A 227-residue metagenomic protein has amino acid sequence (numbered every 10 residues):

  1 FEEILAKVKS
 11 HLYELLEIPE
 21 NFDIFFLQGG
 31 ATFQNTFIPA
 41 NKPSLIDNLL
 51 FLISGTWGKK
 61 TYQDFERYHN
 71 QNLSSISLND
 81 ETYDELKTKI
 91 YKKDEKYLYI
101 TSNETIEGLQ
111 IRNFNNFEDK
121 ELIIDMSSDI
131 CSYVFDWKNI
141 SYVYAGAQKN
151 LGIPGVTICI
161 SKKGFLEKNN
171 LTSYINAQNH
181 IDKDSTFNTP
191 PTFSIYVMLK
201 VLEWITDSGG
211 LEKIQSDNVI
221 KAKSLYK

Functional and structural regions predicted by a protein language model:
F1-F37, T56, D64: Conserved N-terminal alpha-helix of the aminotransferase class I/II PLP-enzyme fold
P43-W57: Conserved PLP-anchoring active-site segment centered on the Schiff-base-forming lysine
L50, Y97-T101, I123, Y144 (+1 more regions): Structural motif
I53-H69: Substrate-binding/gating loop at the entrance of the active-site cleft, primarily in PLP-dependent aminotransferase-like
T56-W57, L78-E81, N103-E107, S127-I130 (+3 more regions): Short acidic/polar capping segments at secondary-structure boundaries
F65, I76-I130: Active-site phosphate-binding strand-loop segment of PLP-dependent enzymes
I123, W137-Q148: Conserved active-site segment immediately N-terminal to the catalytic lysine that forms the internal aldimine
A147-Y226: Active-site C-terminal subdomain of aminotransferase-like
